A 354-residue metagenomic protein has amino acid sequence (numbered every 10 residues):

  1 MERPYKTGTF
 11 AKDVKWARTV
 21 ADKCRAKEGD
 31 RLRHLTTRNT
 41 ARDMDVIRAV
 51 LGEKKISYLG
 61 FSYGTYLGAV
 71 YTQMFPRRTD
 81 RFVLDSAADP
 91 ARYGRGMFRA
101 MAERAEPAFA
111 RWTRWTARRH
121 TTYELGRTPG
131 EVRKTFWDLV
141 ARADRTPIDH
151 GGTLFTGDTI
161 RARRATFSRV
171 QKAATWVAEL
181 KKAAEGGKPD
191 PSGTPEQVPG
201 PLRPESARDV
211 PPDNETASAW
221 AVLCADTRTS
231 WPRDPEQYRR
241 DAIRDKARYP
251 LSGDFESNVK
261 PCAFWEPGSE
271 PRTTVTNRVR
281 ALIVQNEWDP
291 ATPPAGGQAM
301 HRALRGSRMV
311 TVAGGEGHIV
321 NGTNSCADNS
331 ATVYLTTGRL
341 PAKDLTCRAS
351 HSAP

Functional and structural regions predicted by a protein language model:
M1-K6, K12, T72-K134, A178-Q197: A catalytic-pocket lid/entrance helix-loop region that shapes and gates access to the active site across common
M1-R38: Cap/lid segment of the alpha/beta-hydrolase catalytic domain
A26-D30, A41-K55: Conserved acidic catalytic loop of the alpha/beta-hydrolase fold
E53-Y63: Alpha/beta-hydrolase fold nucleophile elbow
G130-V279, T323: Alpha/beta-hydrolase fold active-site neighborhood
N277, L282-Q285, D289: Short beta-strand/loop motif that positions the catalytic acidic residue of the alpha/beta-hydrolase fold
P290-A295: Conserved alpha/beta-hydrolase "acid-adjacent" motif
A313-P354: Catalytic active-site module of serine/aspartate enzymes centered on a nucleophile-bearing elbow/loop
